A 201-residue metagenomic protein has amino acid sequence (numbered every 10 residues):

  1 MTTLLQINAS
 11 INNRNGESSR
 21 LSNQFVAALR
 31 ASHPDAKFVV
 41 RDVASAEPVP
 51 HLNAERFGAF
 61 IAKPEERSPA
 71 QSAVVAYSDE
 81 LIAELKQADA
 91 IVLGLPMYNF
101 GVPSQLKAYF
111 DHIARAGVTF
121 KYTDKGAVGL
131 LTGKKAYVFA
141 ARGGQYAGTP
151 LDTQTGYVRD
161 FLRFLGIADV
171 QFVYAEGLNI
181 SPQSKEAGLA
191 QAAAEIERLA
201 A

Functional and structural regions predicted by a protein language model:
M1-L95, V102-S104, A108-D111, A194-A201: N-terminal beta1-alpha1-beta2 submodule of the flavodoxin-like/Rossmannoid cofactor-binding fold
A9, A141, A175: Cofactor-binding loop segments of dinucleotide-utilizing enzymes, especially the Rossmann-like FAD- and NAD(P)+-binding
I11-N13, G143-Y146, N179-I180: Short histidine/acidic/glycine/proline-rich micro-motifs that form metal- and phosphate-coordinating active-site loops
R30, A114, G166: Hydrophobic/aromatic-lined pockets within catalytic cores
P34, G133-K134, I167: A short helix->loop->beta-strand "cap" motif at the edges of active sites that frequently abuts
R41, F139, V173: Hydrophobic residues at beta-strand termini and immediately following loops that shape nucleotide-binding pockets
A70-G156: Helix-loop-strand module that forms the ligand-binding subsite of alpha/beta enzymes
G148-A201: Glycine-rich phosphate/pyrophosphate-binding loop and the adjoining helix
